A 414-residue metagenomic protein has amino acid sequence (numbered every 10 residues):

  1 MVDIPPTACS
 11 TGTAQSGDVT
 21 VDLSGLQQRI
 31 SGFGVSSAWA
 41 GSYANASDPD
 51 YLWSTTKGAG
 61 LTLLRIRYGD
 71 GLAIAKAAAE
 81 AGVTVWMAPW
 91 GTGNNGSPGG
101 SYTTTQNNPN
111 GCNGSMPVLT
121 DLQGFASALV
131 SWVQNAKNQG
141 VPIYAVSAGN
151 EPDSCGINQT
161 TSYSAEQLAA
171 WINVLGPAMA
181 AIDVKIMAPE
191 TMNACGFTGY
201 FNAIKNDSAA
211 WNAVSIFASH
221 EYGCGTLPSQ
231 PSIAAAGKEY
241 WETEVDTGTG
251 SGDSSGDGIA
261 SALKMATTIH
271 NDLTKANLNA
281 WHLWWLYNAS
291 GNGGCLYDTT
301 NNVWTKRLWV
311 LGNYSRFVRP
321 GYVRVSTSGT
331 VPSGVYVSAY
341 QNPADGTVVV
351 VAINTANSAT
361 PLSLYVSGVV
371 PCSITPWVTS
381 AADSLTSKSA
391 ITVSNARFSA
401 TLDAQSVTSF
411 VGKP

Functional and structural regions predicted by a protein language model:
V2-S54: N-terminal module-boundary/linker segments of secreted carbohydrate-active enzymes
S24-G25, T56-K205: Substrate-binding cleft and catalytic face of glycoside hydrolase catalytic domains, especially the flexible beta-alpha
R29-A38, L61-Y68, T84-P89, Y144-A148 (+6 more regions): Structural recognition of the beta-strand scaffold that forms the well-ordered cores of secreted hydrolase catalytic
S162-T268, K275: Noncatalytic carbohydrate-binding groove/subsite architecture in carbohydrate-active enzymes
G237-R316, V325-V331: Aromatic/acidic polysaccharide-binding cleft in carbohydrate-active enzymes
T330-C372, Q405: Carbohydrate-binding surface patches
S367-T386: Solvent-exposed beta-hairpin/edge-strand motifs
I391-P414: C-terminal beta-strand-rich structural cap/linker in extracellular carbohydrate-active enzymes
